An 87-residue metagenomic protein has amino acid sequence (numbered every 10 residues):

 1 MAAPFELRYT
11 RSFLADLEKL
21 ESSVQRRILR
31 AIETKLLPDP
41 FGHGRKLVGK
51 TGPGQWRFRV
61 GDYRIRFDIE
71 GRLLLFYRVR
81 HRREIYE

Functional and structural regions predicted by a protein language model:
M1-D62, I69-L74, E84-E87: Basic, Lys/Arg-enriched alpha-helical interface segments
V79-R83: Short, solvent-exposed aromatic-acidic interface loops
